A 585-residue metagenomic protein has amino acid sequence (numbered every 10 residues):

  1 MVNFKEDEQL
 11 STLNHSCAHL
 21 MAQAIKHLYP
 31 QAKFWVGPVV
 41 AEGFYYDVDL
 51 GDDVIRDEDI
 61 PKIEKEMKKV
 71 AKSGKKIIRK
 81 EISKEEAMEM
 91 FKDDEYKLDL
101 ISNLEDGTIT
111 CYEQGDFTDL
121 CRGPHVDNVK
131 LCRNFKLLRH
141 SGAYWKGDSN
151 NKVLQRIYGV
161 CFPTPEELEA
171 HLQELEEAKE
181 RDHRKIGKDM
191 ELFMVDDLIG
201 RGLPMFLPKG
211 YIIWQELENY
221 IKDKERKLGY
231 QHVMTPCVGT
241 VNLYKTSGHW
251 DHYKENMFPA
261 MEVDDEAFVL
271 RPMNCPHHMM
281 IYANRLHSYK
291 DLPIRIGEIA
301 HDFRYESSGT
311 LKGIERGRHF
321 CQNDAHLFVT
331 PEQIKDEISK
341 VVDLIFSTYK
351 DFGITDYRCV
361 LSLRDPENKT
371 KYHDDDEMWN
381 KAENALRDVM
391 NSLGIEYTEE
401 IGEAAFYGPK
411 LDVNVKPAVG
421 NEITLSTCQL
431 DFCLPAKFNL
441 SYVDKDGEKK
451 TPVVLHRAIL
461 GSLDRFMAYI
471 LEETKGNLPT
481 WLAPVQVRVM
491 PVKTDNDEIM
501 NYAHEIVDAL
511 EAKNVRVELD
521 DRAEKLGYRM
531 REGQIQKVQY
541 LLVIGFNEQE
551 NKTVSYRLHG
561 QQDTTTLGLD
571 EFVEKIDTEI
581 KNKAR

Functional and structural regions predicted by a protein language model:
M1-W35, V39-A41, D47-R585: NTP/phosphate- and nucleic-acid-binding module
